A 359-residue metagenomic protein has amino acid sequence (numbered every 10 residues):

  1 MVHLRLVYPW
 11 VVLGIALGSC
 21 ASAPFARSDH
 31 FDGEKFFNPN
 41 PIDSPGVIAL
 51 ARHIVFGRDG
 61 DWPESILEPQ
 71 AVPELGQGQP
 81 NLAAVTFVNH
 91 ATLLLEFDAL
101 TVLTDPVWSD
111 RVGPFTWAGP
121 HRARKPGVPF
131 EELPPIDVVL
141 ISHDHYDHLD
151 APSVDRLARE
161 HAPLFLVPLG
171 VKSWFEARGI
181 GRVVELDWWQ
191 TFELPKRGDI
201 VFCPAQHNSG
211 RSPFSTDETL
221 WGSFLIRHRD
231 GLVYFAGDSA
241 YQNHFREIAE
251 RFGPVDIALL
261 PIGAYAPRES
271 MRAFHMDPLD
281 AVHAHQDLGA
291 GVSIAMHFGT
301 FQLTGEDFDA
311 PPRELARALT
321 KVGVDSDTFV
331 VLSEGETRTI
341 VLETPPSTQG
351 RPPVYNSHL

Functional and structural regions predicted by a protein language model:
M1-P9: Bacterial N-terminal signal peptides that target proteins for export
Y8, C20-E132, R227-G237, D256-G263 (+2 more regions): Metallo-beta-lactamase
G14, A21-P39, V138, H145 (+4 more regions): Cap/insert and terminal regions of metallo-dependent hydrolase folds
I42, W117-V167, R182, G253-L259: Active-site metal-binding motif and surrounding structural segment of the metallo-beta-lactamase
D59-P80, P168-G231, E314-E336, I340-E343: Metallo-beta-lactamase
H90-E96, L194-D256, R272, M276-D280: Catalytic core of the metallo-beta-lactamase
W108-K125, N208-S215, A266-H275, Q302: Acidic/histidine-rich helix-loop elements that form or flank divalent-metal/phosphate-binding sites at the catalytic
P152-L157, R178-G179, H244-I248: A short acidic, amphipathic alpha-helical/loop segment
